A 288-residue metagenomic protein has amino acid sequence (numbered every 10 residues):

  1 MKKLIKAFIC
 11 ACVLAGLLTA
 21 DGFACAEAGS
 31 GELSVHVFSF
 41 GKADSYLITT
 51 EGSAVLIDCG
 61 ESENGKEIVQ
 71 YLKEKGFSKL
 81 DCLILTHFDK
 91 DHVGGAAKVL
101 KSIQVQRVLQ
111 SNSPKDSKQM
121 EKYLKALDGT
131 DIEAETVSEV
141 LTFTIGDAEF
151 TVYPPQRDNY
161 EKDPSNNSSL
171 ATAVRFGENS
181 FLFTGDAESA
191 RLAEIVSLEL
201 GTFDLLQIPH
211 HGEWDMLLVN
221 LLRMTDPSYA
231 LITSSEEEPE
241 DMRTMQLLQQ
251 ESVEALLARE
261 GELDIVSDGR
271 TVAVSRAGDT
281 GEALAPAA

Functional and structural regions predicted by a protein language model:
K2-K3, A7, L17-A288: Non-globular, low-confidence helical/coil segments that flank catalytic cores
A11-A15: Repetitive helical segments and hydrophobic/amphipathic motifs
